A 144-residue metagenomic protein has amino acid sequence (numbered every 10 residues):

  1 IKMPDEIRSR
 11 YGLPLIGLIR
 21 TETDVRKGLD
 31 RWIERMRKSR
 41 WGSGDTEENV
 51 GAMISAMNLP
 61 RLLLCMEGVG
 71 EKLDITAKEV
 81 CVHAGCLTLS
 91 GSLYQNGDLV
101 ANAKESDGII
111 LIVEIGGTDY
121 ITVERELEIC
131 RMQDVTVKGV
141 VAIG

Functional and structural regions predicted by a protein language model:
I1-G91, I115-G144: Short boundary/hinge segments that flank catalytic cores
N96-G116: Inter-motif core of Ras-like GTPase G domains
